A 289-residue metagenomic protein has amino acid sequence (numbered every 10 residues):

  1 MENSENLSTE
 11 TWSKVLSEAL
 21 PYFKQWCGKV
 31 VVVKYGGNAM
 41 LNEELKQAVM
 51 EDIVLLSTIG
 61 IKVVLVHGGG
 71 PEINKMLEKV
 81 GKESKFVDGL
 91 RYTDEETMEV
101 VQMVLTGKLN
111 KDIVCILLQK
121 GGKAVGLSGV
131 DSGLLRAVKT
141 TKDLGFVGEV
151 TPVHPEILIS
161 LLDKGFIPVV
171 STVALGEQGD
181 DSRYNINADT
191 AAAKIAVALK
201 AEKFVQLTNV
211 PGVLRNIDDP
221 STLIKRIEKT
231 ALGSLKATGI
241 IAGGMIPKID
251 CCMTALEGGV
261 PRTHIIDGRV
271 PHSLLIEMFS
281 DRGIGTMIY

Functional and structural regions predicted by a protein language model:
M1-R269, I276-R282: Nucleotide/pyrophosphate-binding catalytic subdomain
I284-Y289: Long, charged amphipathic helices and adjacent flexible linkers at domain junctions
